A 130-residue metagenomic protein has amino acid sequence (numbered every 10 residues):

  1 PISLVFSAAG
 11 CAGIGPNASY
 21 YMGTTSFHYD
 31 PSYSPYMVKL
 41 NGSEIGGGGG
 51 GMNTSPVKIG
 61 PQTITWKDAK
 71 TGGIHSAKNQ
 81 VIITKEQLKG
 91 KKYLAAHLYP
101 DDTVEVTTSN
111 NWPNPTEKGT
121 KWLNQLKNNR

Functional and structural regions predicted by a protein language model:
P1-I2: Bacterial N-terminal signal peptides that target proteins for export
F6-G10: C-terminal motif of bacterial Sec signal peptides marking the signal peptidase cleavage site
A12-G15: Bacterial signal peptide processing site
N17-T24: Short coil/turn motif common to extracellular beta-sandwich-like domains
Y21, Y33, I59, K91-Y93 (+1 more regions): Extracytoplasmic
T24-S32: Structural motif
Y33-G73: Tryptophan-paired
D68-R130: Beta-strand-rich cores of mature extracytoplasmic or soluble domains
